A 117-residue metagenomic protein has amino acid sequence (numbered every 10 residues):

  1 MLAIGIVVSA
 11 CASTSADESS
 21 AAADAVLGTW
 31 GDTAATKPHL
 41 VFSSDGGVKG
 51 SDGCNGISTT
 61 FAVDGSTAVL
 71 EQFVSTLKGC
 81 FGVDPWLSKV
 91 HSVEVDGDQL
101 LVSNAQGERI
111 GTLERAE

Functional and structural regions predicted by a protein language model:
M1-E117: Lipid interaction determinants
